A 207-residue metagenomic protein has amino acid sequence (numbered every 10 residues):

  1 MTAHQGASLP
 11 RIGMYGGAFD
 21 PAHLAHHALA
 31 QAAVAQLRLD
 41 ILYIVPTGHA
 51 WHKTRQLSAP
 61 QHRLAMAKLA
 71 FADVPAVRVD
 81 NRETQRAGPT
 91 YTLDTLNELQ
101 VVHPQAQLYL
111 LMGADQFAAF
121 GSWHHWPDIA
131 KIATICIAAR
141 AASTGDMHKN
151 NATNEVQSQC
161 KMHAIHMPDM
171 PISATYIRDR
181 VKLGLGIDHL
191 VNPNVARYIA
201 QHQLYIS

Functional and structural regions predicted by a protein language model:
M1-S207: Nucleotidyltransferase catalytic core that binds NTPs
